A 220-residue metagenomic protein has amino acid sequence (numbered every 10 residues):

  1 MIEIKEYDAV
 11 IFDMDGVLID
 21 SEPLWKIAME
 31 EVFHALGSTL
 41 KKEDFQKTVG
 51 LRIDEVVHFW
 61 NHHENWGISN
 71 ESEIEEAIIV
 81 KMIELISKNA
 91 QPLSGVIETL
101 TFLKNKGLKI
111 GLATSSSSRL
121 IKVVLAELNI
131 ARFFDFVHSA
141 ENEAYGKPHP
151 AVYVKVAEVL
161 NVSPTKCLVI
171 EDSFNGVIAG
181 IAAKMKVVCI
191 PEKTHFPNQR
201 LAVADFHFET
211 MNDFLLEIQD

Functional and structural regions predicted by a protein language model:
M1-D8, T101-K104, S117-D220: Asp-based, Mg2+/Mn2+-dependent phosphohydrolase catalytic module
M1-K47: Active-site neighborhood of HAD-like aspartate-dependent phosphohydrolases
E6, E84-L112, S118, K122: Short, acidic loop-to-helix structural element flanking the phosphoryl-transfer center in phosphate-processing enzymes
L18, P92, I110-T114, Y145 (+1 more regions): Conserved SAM-binding loop
V32-F33, R52-G67, V124, V156-A157: Helix-loop "lid/cap" segments that line or gate small-molecule binding pockets
S38-L40, W66, I130, N161-V162: Helix N-cap/coil-helix junction residues
T39, N61-E98: Metal-dependent phosphoesterase signature
